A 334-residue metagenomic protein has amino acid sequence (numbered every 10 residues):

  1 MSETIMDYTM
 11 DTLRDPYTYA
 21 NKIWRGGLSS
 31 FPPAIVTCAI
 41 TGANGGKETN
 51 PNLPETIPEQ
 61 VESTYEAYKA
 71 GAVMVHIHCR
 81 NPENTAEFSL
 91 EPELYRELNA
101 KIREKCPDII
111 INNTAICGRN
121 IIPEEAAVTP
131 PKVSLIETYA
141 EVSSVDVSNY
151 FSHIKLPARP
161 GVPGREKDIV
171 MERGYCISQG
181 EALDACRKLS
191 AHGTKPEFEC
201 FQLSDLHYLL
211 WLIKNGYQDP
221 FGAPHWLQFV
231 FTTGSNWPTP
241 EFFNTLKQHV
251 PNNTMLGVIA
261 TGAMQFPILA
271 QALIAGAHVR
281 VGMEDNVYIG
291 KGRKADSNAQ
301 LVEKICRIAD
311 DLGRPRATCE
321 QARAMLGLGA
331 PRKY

Functional and structural regions predicted by a protein language model:
E3-L13, P33-T37, M74-H76, D108-N112 (+5 more regions): Structural preference for beta-strand elements that scaffold enzyme active sites
R25-N52, F151, R159-V162: N-terminal small/glycine-rich loop or linker at the start of catalytic domains across soluble metabolic enzymes
I40-E62, A115-A127, M171-C176, E197 (+1 more regions): Active-site mouth loops of central-metabolism enzymes
E48, V73-E97, F229-T233, V287-K291: Glycine-rich, proline-tolerant flexible connector loops at the mouths of alpha/beta enzymes
I57-P58, S89-C176: Active-site beta->alpha loop and helix N-cap motifs at the rims of alpha/beta catalytic domains
Q60, A67, H78, S143 (+4 more regions): Conserved, mostly hydrophobic/aromatic
A86-N113, A185, L189, L246-N253 (+1 more regions): Alpha-helix-loop-beta-strand connector modules within alpha/beta enzyme cores
V142-E284, A295: Catalytic alpha/beta core domains of metabolic enzymes, predominantly
